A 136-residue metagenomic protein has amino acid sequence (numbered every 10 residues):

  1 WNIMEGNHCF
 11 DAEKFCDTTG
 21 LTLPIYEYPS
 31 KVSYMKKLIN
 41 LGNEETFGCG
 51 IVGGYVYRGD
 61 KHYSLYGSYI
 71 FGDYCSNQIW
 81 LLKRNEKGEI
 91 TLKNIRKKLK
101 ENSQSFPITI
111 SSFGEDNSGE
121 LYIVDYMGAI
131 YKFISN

Functional and structural regions predicted by a protein language model:
W1-K93: Beta-propeller domain segments
I51, E89-N117: Conserved blade-ending motifs and adjacent loop-strand segments that build the rim/top face of beta-propeller domains
Y55-Y57, I108, K132-S135: Secondary-structure boundary/capping motif
S112-N136: Blade-level signature of beta-propeller repeat domains, shared across WD40, Kelch, NHL, RCC1 and BNR/Asp-box propellers
